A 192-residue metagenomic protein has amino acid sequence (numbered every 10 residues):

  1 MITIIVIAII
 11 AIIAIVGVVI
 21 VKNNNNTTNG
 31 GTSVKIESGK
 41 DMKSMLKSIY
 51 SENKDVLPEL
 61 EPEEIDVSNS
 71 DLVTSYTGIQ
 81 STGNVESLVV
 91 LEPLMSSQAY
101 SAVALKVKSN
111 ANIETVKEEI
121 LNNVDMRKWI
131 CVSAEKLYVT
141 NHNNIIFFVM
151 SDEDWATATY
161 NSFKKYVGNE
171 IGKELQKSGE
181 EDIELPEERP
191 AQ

Functional and structural regions predicted by a protein language model:
M1-S101, V107-Q192: Soluble, non-membrane globular domain cores that form compact, hydrophobic packing and curved binding surfaces
